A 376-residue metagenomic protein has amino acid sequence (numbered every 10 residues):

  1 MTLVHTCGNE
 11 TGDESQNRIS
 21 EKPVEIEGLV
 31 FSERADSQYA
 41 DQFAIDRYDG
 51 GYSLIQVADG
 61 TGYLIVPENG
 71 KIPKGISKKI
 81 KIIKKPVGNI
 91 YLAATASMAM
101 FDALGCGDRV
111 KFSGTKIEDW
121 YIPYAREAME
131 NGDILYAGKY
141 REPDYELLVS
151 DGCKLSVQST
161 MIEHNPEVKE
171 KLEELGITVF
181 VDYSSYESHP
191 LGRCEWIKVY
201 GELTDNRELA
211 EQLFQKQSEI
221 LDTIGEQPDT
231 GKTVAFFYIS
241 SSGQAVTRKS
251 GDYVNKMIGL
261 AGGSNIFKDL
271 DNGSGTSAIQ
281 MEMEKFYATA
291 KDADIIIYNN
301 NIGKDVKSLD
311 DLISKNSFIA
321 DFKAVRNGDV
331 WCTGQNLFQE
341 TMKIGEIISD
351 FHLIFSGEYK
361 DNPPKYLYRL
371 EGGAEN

Functional and structural regions predicted by a protein language model:
C7-M98, L209-F236, E358-N376: Bacterial Sec-exported substrate-binding components of ABC uptake systems
S53-D59, Y63-D151, L155-M161: A short, structured surface patch at a secondary-structure boundary
G88, A96-M98, S113-Y124, H164-E167 (+2 more regions): Extracytoplasmic ligand-binding site segments that recognize negatively charged/polar headgroups
G88, M98-D102, E146-S150, E170 (+11 more regions): Solvent-exposed, polar/charged alpha-helical surfaces in well-ordered, non-transmembrane soluble domains, broadly
A94, E187-Q212, I295-N376: Structured C-terminal subdomain patch of bacterial secreted/periplasmic proteins
G138-P143, S159-P166, E187-C194, R207-E211 (+5 more regions): Soluble non-cytosolic domains of exported or imported proteins
E219-K307: Flexible, glycine-rich surface segments
